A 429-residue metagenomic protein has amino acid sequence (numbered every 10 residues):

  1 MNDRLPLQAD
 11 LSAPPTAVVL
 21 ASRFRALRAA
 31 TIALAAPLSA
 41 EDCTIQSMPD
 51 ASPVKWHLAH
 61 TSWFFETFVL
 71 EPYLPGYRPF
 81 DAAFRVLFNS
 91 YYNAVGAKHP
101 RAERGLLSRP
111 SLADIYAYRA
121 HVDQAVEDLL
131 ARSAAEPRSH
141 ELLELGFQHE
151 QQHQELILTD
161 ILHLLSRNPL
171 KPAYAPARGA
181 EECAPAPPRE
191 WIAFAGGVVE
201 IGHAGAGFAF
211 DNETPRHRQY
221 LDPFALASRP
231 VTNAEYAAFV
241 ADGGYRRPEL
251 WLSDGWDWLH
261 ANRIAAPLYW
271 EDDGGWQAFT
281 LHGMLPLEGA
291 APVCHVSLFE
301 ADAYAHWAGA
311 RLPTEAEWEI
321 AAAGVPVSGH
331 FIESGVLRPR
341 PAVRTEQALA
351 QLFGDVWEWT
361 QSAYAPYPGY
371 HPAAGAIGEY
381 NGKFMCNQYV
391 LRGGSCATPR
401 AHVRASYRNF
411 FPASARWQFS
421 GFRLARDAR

Functional and structural regions predicted by a protein language model:
N2-A30, L34-S52, W56-A125, L129 (+8 more regions): Disulfide-stabilized, aromatic/cysteine-rich ligand-recognition loop
G146, E150-Q152, L156, D160 (+4 more regions): Functional-site microenvironments in short loops/helix caps that host divalent-cation chemistry
